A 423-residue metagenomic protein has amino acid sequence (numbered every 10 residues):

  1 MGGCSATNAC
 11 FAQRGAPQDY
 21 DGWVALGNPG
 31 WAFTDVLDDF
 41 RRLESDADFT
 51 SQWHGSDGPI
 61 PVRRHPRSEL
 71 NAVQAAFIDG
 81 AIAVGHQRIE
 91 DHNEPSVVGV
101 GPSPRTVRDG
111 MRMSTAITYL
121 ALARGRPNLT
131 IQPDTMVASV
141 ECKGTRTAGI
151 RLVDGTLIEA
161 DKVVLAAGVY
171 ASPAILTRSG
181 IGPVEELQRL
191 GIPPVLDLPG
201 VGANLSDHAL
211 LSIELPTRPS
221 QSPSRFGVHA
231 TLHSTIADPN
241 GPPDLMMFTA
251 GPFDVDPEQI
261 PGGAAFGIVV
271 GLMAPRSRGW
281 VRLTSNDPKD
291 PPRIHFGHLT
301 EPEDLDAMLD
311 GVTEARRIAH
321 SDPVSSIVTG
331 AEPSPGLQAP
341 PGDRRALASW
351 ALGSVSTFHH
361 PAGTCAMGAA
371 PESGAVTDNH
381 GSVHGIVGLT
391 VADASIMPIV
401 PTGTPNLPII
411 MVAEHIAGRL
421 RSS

Functional and structural regions predicted by a protein language model:
M1-R41, P193-L198, H208-I213: N-terminal glycine-rich phosphate/pyrophosphate-binding loop and immediately adjacent elements
F11, P17-A25, C142, G279-W280 (+3 more regions): Cytochrome P450 core scaffold surrounding the K-helix E-X-X-R motif and the conserved "meander" helix-loop region
D19, V24-S139, K143-T147, S212 (+3 more regions): Conserved redox-cofactor binding core of oxidoreductases
P29, A209-T313, R317, V355-G363 (+3 more regions): FAD cofactor-binding and catalytic pocket of flavoenzymes
L70-Q74, R112-A116, D304, M308 (+2 more regions): Hydrophobic (often cysteine-bearing) scaffold residues that line and stabilize catalytic clefts of nucleotide/cofactor
S103-R108, Q132-P133, A138-K143, L245-G251 (+2 more regions): A glycine-rich dinucleotide-binding beta-alpha-beta segment and adjacent secondary-structure elements that constitute
V140, G149-Q221, N286: Glycine-rich loop(s) and the adjacent beta-strand/alpha-helix scaffold that form part
I399-L420: A conserved FAD-binding loop/helix module that cradles the flavin
